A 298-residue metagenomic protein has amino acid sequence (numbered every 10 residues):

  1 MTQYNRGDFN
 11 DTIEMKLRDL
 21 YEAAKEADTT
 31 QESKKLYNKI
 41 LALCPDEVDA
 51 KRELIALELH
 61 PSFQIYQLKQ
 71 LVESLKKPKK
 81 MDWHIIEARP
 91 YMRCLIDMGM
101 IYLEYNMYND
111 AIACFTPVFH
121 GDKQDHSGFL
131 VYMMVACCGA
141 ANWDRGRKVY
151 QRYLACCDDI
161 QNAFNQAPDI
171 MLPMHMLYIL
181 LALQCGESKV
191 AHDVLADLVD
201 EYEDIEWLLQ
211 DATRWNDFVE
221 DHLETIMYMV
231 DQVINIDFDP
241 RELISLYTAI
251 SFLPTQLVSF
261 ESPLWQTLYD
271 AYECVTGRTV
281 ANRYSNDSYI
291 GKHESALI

Functional and structural regions predicted by a protein language model:
F9, A42, L68-A88, F119-D122 (+1 more regions): Flexible helix-coil transition and linker loops at the boundaries of alpha-helical arrays
F9, Q166, L172-I298: Long, ordered, amphipathic alpha-helical scaffolds
N10-K39, L43, D97-E104: Alpha-helical segment of the N-proximal tetratricopeptide repeat
K16, D46-A50, Y108, Q124-H126 (+2 more regions): Residue-level recognition of tetratricopeptide repeat
A50, C94, S127-F129, M174 (+1 more regions): TPR alpha-solenoid repeat register
I65-L75, F119-H120, R147-D158, I179-W207: TPR/TPR-like (Sel1-like) alpha-helical repeat modules
